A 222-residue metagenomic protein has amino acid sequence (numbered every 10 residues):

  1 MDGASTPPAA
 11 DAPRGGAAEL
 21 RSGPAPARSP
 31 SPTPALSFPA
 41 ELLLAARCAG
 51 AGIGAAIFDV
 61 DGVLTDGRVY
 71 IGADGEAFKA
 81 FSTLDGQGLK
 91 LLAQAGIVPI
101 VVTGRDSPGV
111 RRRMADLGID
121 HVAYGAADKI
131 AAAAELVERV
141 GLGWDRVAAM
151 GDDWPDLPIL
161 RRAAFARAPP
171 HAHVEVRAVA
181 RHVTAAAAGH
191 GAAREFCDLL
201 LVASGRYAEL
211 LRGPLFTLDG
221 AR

Functional and structural regions predicted by a protein language model:
M1-F58, R206-R222: Non-catalytic pre-domain segments flanking phosphatase-related domains
S37-V98: Active-site neighborhood of HAD-like aspartate-dependent phosphohydrolases
A45-R47, R111, L157: Short hydrophobic/charged patches on amphipathic alpha-helices used for structural packing and interfaces
D59-D61, D66-G67, R105, D152 (+2 more regions): Fold-independent oxyanion-binding glycine-rich loops and adjacent beta-strand/coil segments at enzyme active sites
L64-T65, Y70, P108-V110, D156: Short, active-site-adjacent cap segments at secondary-structure transitions
G75-S82, D116-L117, H121-A123, I130-R222: Mg2+-dependent phosphoryl-transfer enzymes with acidic/Ser/Thr/Gly-rich catalytic loops
G88-R113, Y124: Substrate-recognition element of Asp-dependent hydrolases with the DxDx(T/V) motif
